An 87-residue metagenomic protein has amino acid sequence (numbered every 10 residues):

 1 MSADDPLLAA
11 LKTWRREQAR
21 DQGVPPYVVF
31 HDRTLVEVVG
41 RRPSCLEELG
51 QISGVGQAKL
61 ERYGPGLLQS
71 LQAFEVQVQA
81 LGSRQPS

Functional and structural regions predicted by a protein language model:
M1-S87: Accessory DNA-binding and partner-docking regions appended to nucleic-acid-acting proteins, especially the terminal
